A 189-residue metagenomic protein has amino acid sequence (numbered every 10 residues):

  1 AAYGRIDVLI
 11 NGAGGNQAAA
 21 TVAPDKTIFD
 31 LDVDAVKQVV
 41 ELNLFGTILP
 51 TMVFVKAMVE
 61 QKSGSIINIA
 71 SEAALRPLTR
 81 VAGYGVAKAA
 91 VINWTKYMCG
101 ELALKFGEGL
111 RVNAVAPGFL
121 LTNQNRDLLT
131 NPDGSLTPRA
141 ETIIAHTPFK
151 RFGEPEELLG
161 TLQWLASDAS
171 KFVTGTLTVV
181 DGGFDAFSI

Functional and structural regions predicted by a protein language model:
D7, F29-I48, S63, I67 (+3 more regions): Catalytic Tyr-X3-Lys loop
N16-K37, E60, R80-G83: Conserved mid-core segment of classical short-chain dehydrogenase/reductases
A23-K26, K105-F106, F119-H146, F187-I189: A glycine/serine/threonine-rich, flexible loop-to-helix segment that serves as the NAD(P) cofactor-binding "lid"
Q38-E60, C99-G100, L104, S167: Amphipathic alpha-helical dimer-interface segment in Rossmann-like NAD(P)H-dependent oxidoreductases
T51, A87, T95: Active-site helix of classical SDR
S71: Residue(s) in the substrate-gating loop at a strand-loop-helix junction that position the organic substrate next
R76, L162-Q163, T174-I189: Short C-terminal tail/terminal secondary-structure segment of NAD(P)H-dependent dehydrogenase/reductase domains
F106, R111, V173-G175: Short, small/polar-rich loop/turn modules that mediate ligand/substrate recognition or access, typified
